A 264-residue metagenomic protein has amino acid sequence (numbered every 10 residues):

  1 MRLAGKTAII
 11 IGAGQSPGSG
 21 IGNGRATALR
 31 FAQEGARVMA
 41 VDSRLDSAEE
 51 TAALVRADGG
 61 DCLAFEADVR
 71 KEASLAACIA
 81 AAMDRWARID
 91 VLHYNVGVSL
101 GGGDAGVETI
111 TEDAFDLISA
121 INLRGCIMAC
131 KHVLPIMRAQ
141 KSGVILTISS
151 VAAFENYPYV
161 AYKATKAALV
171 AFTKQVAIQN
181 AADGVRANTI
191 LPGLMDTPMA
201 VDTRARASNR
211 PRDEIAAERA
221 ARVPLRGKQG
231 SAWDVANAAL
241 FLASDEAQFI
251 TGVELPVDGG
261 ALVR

Functional and structural regions predicted by a protein language model:
L3-M39: Canonical Rossmann dinucleotide-binding motif of NAD(H)/NADP(H)-dependent dehydrogenases/reductases, specifically
G103-V107, T111-D116, R219-A220: Substrate-binding pocket helix/loop in short-chain dehydrogenase/reductase
D104, R222, A239-L240, T251-R264: Short C-terminal tail/terminal secondary-structure segment of NAD(P)H-dependent dehydrogenase/reductase domains
C130, T165, T173: Active-site helix of classical SDR
S150: Residue(s) in the substrate-gating loop at a strand-loop-helix junction that position the organic substrate next
A181, R186, I250-G252: Short, small/polar-rich loop/turn modules that mediate ligand/substrate recognition or access, typified
R210-D234: Catalytic Tyr-x(3-8)-Lys segment
